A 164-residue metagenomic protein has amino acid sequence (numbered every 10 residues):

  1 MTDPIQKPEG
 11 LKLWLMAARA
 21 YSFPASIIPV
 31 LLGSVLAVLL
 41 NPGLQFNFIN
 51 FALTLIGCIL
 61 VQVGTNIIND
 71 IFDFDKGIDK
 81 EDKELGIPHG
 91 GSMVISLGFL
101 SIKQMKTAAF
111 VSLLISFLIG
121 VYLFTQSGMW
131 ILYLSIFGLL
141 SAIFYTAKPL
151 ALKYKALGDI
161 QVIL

Functional and structural regions predicted by a protein language model:
M1-I49, L53, G57: Topogenic membrane-insertion module of multi-pass membrane proteins
D3-G10, I87, S96, P149-L152: Juxtamembrane loop-helix boundary motifs flanking transmembrane segments in multi-pass membrane proteins
W14, D70, D159-I160: Residue-level recognition of specific faces of alpha-helices
L31, G43-I68, Y133-F137, S141-I143: Membrane-embedded alpha-helical segments that form the functional core of polytopic membrane enzymes, especially those
V38-P42, D70, F74-I78, T125-M129 (+1 more regions): Transmembrane helix-loop junctions in multipass membrane proteins, especially transporters and channels
T65-V111: Aspartate-rich (DDxxD/NDxxD/DxxxD) Mg2+/diphosphate-binding motifs and their adjoining helix-loop segments
G91-L164: Intramembrane alpha-helical segments
